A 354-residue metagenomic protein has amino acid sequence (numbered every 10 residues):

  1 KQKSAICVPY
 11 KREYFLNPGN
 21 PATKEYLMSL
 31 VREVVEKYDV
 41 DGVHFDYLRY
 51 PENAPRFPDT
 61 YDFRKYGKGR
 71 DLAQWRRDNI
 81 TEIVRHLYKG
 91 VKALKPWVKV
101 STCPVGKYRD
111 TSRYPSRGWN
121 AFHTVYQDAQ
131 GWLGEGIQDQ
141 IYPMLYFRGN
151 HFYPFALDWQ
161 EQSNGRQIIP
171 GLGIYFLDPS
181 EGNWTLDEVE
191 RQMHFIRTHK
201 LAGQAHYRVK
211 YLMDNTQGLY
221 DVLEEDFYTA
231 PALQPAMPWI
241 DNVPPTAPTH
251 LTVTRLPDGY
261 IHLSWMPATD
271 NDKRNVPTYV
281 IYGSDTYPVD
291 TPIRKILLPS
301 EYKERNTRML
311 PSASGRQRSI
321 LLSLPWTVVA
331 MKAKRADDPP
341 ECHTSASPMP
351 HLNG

Functional and structural regions predicted by a protein language model:
K1-E33, K37, T124: Active-site-adjacent "subsite" loops/lids of carbohydrate-active enzymes
K1-N17, P51-R77: Aromatic- and acidic-residue-enriched carbohydrate-binding clefts of CAZyme catalytic domains
D62-E181: Glycoside hydrolase catalytic-domain groove-lining segments
A129-F152, R166-I240: Substrate-binding cleft of secreted/luminal carbohydrate-active enzymes
G218-R274, V329-G354: Pro/Thr/Ser/Gly-rich low-complexity, intrinsically disordered linker/stalk tracts
A268-I293, R318: Solvent-exposed loop/turn segments flanking beta-strands in beta-repeat/beta-sandwich domains
I296-E304: Short beta-strand segments within Ig-like beta-sandwich modules, predominantly Fibronectin type-III
M309-K332: Beta-strand-rich modules
